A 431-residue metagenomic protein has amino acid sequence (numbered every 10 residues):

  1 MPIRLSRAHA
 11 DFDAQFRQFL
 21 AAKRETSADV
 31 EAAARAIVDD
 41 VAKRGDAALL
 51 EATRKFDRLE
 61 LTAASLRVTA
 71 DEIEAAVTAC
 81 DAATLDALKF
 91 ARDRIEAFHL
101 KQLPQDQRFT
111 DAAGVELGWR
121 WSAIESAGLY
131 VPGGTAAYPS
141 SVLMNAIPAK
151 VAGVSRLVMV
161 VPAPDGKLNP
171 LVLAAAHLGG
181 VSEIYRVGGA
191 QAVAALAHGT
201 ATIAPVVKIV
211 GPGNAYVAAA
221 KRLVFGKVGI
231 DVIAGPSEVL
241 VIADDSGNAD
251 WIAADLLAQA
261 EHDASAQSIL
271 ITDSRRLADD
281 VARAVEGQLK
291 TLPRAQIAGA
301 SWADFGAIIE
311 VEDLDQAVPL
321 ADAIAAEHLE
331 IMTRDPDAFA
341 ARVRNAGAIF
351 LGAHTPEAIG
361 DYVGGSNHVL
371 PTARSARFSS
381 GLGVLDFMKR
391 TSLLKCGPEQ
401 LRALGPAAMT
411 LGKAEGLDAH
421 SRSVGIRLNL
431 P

Functional and structural regions predicted by a protein language model:
M1-E125: N-terminal Rossmann-like NAD(P)+-binding subdomain of aldehyde/semialdehyde dehydrogenases
I3-A10, E183-G188, I308-D313: Short acidic-hydrophobic, aromatic-tinged amphipathic segments that line or gate anion-handling sites
F109-A174: Conserved small-residue-rich beta-alpha loop and adjacent elements that most often cradle the phosphate/pyrophosphate
M144-S155, H177-G179, A197-I203, K221-L223 (+1 more regions): Alpha-helix C-terminal capping segments
G180-Q267: Conserved NAD(P)+-binding/catalytic subdomain of aldehyde/semialdehyde dehydrogenases
V232-D304, I308: A conserved active-site cap/scaffold subdomain adjacent to cofactor or substrate pockets
D322-P431: C-terminal core of ALDH-fold dehydrogenases
